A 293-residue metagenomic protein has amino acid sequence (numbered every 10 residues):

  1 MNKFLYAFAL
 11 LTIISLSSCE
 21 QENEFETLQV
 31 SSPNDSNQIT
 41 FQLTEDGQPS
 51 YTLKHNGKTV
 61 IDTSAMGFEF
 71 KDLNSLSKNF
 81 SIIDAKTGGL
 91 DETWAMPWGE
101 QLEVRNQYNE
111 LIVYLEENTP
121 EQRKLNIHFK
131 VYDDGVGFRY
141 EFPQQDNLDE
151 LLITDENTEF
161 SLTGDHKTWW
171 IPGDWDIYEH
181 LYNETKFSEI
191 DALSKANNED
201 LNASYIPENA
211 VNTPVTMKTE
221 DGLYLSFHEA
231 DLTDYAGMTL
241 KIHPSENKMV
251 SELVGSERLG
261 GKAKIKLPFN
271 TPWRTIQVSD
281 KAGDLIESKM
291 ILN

Functional and structural regions predicted by a protein language model:
N2-A9: Sec-dependent signal peptide recognition, specifically the positively charged N-region followed immediately by
S15-S18: C-terminal motif of bacterial Sec signal peptides marking the signal peptidase cleavage site
E20-E24: Bacterial lipoprotein signal-peptidase II cleavage site
F25-N293: N-terminal accessory beta-strand-rich subdomains and adjacent acidic, glycine-rich linkers that precede catalytic cores
